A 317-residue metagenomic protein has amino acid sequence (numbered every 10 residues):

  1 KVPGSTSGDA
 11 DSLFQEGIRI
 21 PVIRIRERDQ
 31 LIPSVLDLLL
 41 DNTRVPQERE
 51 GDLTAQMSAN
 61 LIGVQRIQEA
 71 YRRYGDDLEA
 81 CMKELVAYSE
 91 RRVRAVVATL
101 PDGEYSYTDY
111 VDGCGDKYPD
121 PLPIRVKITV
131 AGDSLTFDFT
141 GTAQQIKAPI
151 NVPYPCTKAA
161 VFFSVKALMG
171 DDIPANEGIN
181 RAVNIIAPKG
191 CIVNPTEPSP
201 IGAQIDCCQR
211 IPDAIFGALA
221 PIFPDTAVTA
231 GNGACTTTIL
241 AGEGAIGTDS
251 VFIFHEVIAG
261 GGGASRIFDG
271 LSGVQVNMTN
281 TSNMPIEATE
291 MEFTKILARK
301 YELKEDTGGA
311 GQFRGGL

Functional and structural regions predicted by a protein language model:
K1-L317: Glycine/proline-enriched, intrinsically flexible loops and inter-domain linkers
